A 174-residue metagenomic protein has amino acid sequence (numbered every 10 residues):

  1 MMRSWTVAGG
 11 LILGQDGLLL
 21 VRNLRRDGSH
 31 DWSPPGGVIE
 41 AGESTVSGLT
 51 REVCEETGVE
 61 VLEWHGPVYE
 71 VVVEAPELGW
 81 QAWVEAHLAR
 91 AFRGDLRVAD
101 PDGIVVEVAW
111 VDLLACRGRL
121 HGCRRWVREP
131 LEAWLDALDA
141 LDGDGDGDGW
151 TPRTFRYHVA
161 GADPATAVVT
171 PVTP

Functional and structural regions predicted by a protein language model:
M1-L19, V38-A41: Conserved N-terminal beta-strand and adjoining loop/helix that marks the start of the Nudix/MutT-like hydrolase domain
I12-Q15, N23, A89-A91: Active-site beta-strand termini and strand-to-loop segments that position acidic
G17-E55: Conserved Nudix-box catalytic region and its N-terminal flanking loop in Nudix hydrolases and closely related
D27-H30, D102-P174: Nudix hydrolase/Nudix homology domain
I39-E63, V71-W126, V172-P174: Unchanged
